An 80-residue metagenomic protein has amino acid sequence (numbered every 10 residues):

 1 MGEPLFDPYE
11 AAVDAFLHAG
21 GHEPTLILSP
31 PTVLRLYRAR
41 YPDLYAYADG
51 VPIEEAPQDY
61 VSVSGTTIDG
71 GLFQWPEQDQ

Functional and structural regions predicted by a protein language model:
M1-G2, S62: N-terminal/domain-start segments enriched in small and hydrophobic, helix-friendly residues, covering either
E3-T25: N-terminal acidic leader/helix
H18-Q80: Extended oligomerization regions of viral-like shell subunits
